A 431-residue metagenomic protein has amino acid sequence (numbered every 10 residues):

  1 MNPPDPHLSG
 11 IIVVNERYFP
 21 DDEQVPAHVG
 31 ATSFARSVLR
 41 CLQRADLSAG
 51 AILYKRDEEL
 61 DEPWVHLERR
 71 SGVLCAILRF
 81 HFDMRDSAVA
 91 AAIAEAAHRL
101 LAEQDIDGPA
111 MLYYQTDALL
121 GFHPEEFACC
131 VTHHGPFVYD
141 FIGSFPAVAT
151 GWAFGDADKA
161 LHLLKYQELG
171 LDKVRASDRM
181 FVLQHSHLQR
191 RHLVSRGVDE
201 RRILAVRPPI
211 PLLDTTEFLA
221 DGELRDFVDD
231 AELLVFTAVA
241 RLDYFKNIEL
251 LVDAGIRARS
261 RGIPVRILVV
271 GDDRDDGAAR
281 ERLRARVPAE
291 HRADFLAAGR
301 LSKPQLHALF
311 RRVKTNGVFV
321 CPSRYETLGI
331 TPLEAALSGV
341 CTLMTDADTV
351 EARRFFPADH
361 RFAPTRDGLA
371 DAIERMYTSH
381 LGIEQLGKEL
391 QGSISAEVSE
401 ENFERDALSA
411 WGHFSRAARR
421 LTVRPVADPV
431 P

Functional and structural regions predicted by a protein language model:
M1-L60: N-terminal subdomain of nucleotide-sugar transferases
A88-A91, T378-P425: A charged, aromatic-enriched C-terminal amphipathic alpha-helix characteristic of glycosyltransferases across folds
F137, V148-L183: Membrane-proximal helix-turn-helix segments that form the acceptor-binding/catalytic region of lipid-linked
R225-K246, V252-G255, L268: Conserved donor-binding/catalytic core segment of Leloir-type glycosyltransferases
R280-H307, R311-R312, V318: Nucleotide-activated donor-binding/catalytic signature segment of Leloir-type glycosyltransferases, i.e., the conserved
V318, L337, C341-T345: Short hydrophobic beta-strand element within catalytic cores of glycosyltransferases and related nucleotide-activated
R324: Aromatic "clamp/platform" in nucleotide-sugar-dependent glycosyltransferases that forms part of the donor/acceptor
F356-G368, I373-L381: Conserved acidic donor-binding segment of nucleotide-sugar-dependent glycosyltransferases
